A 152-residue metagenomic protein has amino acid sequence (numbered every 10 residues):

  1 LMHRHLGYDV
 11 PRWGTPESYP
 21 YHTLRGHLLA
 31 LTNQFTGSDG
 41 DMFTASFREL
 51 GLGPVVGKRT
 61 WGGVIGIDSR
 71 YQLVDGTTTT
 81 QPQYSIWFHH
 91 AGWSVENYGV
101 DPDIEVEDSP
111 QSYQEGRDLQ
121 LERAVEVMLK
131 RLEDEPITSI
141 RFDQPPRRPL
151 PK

Functional and structural regions predicted by a protein language model:
L1-K152: C-terminal "post-core" interaction segments
